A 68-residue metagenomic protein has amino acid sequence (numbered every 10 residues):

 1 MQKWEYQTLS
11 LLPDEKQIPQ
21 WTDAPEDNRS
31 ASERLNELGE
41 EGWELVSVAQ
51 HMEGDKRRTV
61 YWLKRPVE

Functional and structural regions predicted by a protein language model:
M1-E68: Terminus-proximal functional modules
